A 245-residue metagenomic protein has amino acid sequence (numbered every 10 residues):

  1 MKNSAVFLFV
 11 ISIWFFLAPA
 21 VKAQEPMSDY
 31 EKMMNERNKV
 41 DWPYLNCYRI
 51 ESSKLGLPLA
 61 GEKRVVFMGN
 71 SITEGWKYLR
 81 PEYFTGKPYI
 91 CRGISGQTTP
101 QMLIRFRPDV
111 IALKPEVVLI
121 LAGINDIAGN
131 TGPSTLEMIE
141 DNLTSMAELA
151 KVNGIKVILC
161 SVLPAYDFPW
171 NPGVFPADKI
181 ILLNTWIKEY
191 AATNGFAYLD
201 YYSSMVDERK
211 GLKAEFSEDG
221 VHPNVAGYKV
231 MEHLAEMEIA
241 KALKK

Functional and structural regions predicted by a protein language model:
M1-V66, Y78, L113, A240-K245: N-terminal secretory targeting modules
N3, E82-K87, Q101-K245: Alpha-helical cap/lid subdomain in secreted, periplasmic, or secretory-pathway luminal O-acyl-processing enzymes
E31-W42, K77, T85-P100, A128-S134 (+1 more regions): Acidic/histidine-rich helix-loop elements that form or flank divalent-metal/phosphate-binding sites at the catalytic
A60-E62, M68, F84, R105: Extracytoplasmic
E62-Y78, S95-T98: Catalytic nucleophile-elbow at a beta strand-turn-alpha helix junction centered on a G-D-S/GDSL motif, marking
V66, I90, L119: Short, conserved beta-strand segments within well-ordered enzyme catalytic domains that often line or immediately flank
M68, R92, L199-Y201: Hydrophobic residues at beta-strand termini and immediately following loops that shape nucleotide-binding pockets
